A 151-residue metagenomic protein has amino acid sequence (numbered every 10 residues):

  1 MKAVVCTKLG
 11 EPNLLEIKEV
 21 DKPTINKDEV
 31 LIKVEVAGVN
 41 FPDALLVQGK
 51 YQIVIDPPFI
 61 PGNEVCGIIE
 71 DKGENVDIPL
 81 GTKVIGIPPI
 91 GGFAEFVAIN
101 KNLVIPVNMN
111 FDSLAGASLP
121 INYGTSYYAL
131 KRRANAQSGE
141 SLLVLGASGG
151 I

Functional and structural regions predicted by a protein language model:
M1-K2: Extreme N-terminal starter segment of soluble prokaryotic enzymes
C6-L14: Extracellular beta-rich ligand/substrate-recognition surface
E16, D28, N63, K101 (+1 more regions): Exposed loop/turn and edge beta-strand positions of beta-sandwich/beta-sheet ligand-binding modules
I17-K22, C66-I68, F96-A98, V104: Conserved hydrophobic/aromatic beta-strand scaffold that supports enzyme active sites
D21-G38, K50-G91: Glycine-rich beta-strand-centered segment in the early N-terminal region that forms part of a ligand/cofactor-binding
P42-Q48: Cytochrome P450 core scaffold surrounding the K-helix E-X-X-R motif and the conserved "meander" helix-loop region
K83-A147: NAD(P)H dinucleotide-binding glycine-rich loop of Rossmann-like/cofactor-binding domains, especially the beta1-alpha1
G150: NAD(P)H-binding Rossmann-fold N-terminus in SDR/SDR-like oxidoreductases, specifically the glycine-rich beta1-alpha1
